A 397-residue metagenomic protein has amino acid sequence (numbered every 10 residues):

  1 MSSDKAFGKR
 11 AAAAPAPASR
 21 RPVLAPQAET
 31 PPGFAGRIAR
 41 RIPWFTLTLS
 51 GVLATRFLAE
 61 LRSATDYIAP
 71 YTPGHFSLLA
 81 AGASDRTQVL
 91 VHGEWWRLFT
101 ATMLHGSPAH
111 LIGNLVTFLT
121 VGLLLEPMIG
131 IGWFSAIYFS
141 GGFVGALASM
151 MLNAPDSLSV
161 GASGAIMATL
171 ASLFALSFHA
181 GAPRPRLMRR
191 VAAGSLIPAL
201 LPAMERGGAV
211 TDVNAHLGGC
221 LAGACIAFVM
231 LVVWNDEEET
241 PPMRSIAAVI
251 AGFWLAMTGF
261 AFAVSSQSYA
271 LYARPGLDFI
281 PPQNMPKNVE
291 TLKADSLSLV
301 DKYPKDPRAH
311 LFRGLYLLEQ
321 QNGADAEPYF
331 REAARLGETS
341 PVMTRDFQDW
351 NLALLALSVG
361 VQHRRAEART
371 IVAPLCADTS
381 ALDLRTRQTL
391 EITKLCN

Functional and structural regions predicted by a protein language model:
S2, A18-P286: A detector for small-residue-rich transmembrane helices and their helix-helix packing motifs
P304-P307, E338, D346, S380-A381: Short coil turns that delineate tetratricopeptide repeat
A309, V342-T344, N351, L384-T386: TPR alpha-solenoid repeat register
